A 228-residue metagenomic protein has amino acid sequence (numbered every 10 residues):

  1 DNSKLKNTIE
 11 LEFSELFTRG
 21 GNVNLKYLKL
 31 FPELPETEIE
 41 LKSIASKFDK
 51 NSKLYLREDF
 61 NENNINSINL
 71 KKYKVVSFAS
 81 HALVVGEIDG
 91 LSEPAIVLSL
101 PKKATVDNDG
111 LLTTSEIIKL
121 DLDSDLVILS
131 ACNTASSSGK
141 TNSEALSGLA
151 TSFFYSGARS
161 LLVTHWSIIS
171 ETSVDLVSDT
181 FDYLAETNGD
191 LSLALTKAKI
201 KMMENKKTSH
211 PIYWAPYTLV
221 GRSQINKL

Functional and structural regions predicted by a protein language model:
D1-L228: Catalytic cores of enzymes
